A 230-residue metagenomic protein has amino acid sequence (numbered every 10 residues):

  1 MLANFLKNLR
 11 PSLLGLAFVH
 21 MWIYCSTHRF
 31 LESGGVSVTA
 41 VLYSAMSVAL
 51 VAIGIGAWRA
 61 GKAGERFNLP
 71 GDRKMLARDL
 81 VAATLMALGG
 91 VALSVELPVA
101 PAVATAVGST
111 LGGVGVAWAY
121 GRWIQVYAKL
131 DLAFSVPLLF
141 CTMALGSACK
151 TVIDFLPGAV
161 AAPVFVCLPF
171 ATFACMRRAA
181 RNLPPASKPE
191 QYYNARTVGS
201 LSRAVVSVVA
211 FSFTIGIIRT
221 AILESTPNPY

Functional and structural regions predicted by a protein language model:
M1-G54, F211-Y230: Helix-loop boundary and gating motifs at the non-cytosolic
I53-L76: Helix-to-loop junctions at the C-terminal end of transmembrane segments in multipass secondary transporters
A82-P98: C-terminal ends and interior cores of transmembrane alpha-helices in multi-pass membrane transporters/permeases
V99-V103, G158-P163, I218-Y230: Alpha-helical transmembrane segments and their interfaces in multipass membrane proteins
A100-A119: Hydrophobic core of transmembrane alpha-helices in multi-pass small-molecule transporters, especially MFS/SLC-type
V116-L130: Intracellular juxtamembrane helix-capping segments at the cytosolic ends of symmetry-related transmembrane helices
A133-F134, S147-G216, T220: Intracellular loop-helix junctions on the cytosolic face of multi-pass helical membrane proteins
P137-G146: Central hydrophobic cores of alpha-helical transmembrane segments in multi-pass integral membrane proteins
